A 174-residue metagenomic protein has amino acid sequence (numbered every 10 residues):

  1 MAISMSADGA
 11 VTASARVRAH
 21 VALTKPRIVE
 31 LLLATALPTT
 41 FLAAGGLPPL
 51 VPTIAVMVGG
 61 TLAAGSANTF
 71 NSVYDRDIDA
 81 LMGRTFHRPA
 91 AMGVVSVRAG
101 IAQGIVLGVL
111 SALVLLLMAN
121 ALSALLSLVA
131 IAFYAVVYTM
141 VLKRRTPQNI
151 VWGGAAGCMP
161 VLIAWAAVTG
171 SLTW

Functional and structural regions predicted by a protein language model:
A2-A15, Y74-V95: Cytosolic, membrane-interface loops and tails of multi-pass inner-membrane proteins
R16-I28, P89-R98, V137-A156: Interhelical loop and helix-boundary elements at the membrane-water interface of polytopic inner-membrane proteins
V29-L33, G104-L110, G153-V161: Core segments of transmembrane alpha-helices that mediate helix-helix packing or line hydrophobic substrate/ligand
L31, V51-G59, A99-Q103, L122-L126 (+2 more regions): Alpha-helical transmembrane segments of integral membrane proteins
A34-R76, L125-V136: Membrane-embedded alpha-helical segments that form the functional core of polytopic membrane enzymes, especially those
T35-L37, P89, W152-V168: Small-residue-rich segments of transmembrane alpha-helices in multi-pass membrane proteins, especially helix faces
P38-V58, L110-L125, V161-W174: Helix-coil boundary and interhelical linker segments in multi-pass alpha-helical membrane proteins
G83-L125: Multi-pass membrane catalytic core of lipid/isoprenoid biosynthesis enzymes
